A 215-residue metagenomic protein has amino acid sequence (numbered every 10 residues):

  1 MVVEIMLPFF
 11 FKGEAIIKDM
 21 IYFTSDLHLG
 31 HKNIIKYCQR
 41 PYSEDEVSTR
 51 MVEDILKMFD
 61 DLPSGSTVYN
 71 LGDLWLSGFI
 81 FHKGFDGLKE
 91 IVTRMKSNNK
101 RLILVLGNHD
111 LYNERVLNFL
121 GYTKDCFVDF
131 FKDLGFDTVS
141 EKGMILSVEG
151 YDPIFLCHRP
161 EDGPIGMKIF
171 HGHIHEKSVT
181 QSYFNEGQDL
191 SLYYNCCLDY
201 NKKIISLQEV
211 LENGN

Functional and structural regions predicted by a protein language model:
M1-V3: Targeting/processing segments of secretory and organellar proteins
F10, T24, L29, N33-K142: Core catalytic region of metal-dependent phosphoesterases/phosphodiesterases, especially metallo-beta-lactamase-like
K18-I21: Extreme N-terminal starter segment of soluble prokaryotic enzymes
F23, L27-D61, S178-N215: Active-site-proximal loop/helix segment associated with metal-binding centers of metalloenzymes
N118-N215: Conserved beta-sheet core of the metallophosphoesterase superfamily
